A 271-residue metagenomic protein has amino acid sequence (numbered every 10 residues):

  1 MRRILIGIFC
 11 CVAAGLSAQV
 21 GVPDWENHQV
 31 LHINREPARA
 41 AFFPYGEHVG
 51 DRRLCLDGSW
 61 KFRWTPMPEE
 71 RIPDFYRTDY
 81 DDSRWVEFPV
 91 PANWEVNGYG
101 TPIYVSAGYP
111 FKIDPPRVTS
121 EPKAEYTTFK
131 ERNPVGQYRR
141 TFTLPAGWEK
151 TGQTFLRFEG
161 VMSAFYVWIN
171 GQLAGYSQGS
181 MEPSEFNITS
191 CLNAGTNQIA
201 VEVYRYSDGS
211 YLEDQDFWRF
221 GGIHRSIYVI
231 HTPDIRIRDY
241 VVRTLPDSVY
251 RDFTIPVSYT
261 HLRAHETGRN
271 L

Functional and structural regions predicted by a protein language model:
I4-A13: Sec-dependent N-terminal signal peptides
Q19-V118, Q198, E202-Y206: Accessory carbohydrate-binding/adhesion or oligomerization-edge regions at the termini of glycan-active proteins
P23-V30, E36, P44-G46, K61-T65 (+1 more regions): Accessory beta-strand-rich segments of carbohydrate-active enzymes
G50-D51, F129-R132, L245-Y250: Short, solvent-exposed beta-strand/turn "edge" segments of beta-rich domains on protein surfaces
R117-T127: Short glycine/proline-rich turn/loop motifs
D234-L262: Surface beta-strand/loop "capping" patches
H261-A264, G268-L271: Single conserved hydrophobic/aromatic residue that forms the stacking wall/gate of nucleotide- or nucleobase-binding
